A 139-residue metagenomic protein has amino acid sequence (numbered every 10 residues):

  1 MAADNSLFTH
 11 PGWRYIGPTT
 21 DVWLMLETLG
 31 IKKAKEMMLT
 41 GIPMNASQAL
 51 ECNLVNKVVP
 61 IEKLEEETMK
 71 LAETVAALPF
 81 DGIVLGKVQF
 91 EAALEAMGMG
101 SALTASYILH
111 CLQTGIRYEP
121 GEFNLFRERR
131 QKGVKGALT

Functional and structural regions predicted by a protein language model:
M1-M37, E67: CoA-thioester-processing core
M1-S6, V55-S101: C-terminal long alpha-helix characteristic of the crotonase
G30, N45, P60-K63: Short loop/turn segments at beta->alpha junctions
I42: Flexible coil/turn residues that form the inter-helical turn or adjacent wing/linker of helix-turn-helix
N45-A46, A77-T139: C-terminal alpha-helix plus adjacent terminal tail
A49: Substrate/cofactor-recognition hotspot
C52: Recognition helix of helix-turn-helix/homeodomain-like DNA-binding domains that insert into the DNA major groove
